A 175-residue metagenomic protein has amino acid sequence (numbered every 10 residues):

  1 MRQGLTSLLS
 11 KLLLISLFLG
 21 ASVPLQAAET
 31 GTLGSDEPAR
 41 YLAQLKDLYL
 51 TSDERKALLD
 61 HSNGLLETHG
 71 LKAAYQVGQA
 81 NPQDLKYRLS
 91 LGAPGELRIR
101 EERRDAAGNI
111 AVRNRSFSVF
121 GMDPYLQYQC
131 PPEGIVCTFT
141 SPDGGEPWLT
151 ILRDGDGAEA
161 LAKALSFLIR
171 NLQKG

Functional and structural regions predicted by a protein language model:
M1-L8: N-terminal secretory signal peptides that target proteins for export/translocation
S10-S22: Bacterial N-terminal signal peptides
A28-R113, Q173-K174: N-terminal secretory signal peptides
G34-S35, R40, L50, P132-R153: Short, surface-exposed polybasic-and-hydrophobic patches located at secondary-structure transitions
S90-R98, F120-D123, P142-G144: Short, solvent-exposed coil/turn segments at beta-strand boundaries
A93, D105-N109, E133, G145 (+1 more regions): Exposed regions on extracellular, virion, or secretory-pathway luminal proteins
V112-P131: Phosphoinositide-dependent membrane-docking surfaces
S141-G175: C-terminal partner/receptor-binding element of secreted or periplasmic proteins
